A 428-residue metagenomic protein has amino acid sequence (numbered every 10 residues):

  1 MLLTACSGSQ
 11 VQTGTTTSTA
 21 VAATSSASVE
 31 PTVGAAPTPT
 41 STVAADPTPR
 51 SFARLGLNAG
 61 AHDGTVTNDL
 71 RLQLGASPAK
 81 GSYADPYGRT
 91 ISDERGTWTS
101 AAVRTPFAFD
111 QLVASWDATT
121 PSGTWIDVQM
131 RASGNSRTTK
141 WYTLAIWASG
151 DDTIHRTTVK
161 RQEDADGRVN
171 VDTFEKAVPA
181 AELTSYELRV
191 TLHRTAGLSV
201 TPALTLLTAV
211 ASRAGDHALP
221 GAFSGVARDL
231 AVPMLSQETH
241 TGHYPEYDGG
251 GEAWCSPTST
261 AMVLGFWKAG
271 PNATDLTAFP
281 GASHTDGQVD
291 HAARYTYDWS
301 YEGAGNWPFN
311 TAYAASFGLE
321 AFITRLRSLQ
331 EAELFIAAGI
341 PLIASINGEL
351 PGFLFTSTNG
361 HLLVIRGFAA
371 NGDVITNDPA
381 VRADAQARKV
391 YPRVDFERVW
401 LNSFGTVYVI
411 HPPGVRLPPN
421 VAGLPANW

Functional and structural regions predicted by a protein language model:
L2-T42: C-terminal region of N-terminal signal peptides and the immediate post-cleavage residues of exported proteins
S7, D93, S100, F279-W428: Conserved active-site-adjacent core of cysteine acyl-enzyme catalytic domains
P49-I91, G96, R104-F107, G123 (+6 more regions): Noncatalytic regulatory segments and standalone regulatory/sensor domains
R95-T99, Q111-V113: Intrinsic-disorder/low-complexity, polar/charged segments enriched in Ser/Thr/Lys/Arg/Asp/Glu/Gln
F107-P121, G348: A short beta-strand element within beta-rich, extracytoplasmic domains of secreted/secretory-pathway proteins
D110-L112, W116, I126-V128, Y186-L188 (+2 more regions): Residue-level detector of short, conserved catalytic/binding motifs and their immediate flanks
N170-F174: Short S/T/G- and acidic-enriched coil/turn segments that sit immediately N-terminal to beta-strands in beta-sandwich
T191-G303, P425-W428: Active-site-adjacent structural segments surrounding the nucleophilic cysteine of cysteine proteases and isopeptidases
